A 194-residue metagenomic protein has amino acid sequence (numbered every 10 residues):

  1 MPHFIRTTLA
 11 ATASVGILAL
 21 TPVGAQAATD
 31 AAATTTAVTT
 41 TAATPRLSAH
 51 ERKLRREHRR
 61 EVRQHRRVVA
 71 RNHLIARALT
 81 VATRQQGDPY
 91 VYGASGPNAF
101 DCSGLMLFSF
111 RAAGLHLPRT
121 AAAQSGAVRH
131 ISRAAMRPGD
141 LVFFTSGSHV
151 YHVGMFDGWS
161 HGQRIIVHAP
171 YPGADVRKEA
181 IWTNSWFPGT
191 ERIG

Functional and structural regions predicted by a protein language model:
P2-L9, L20-A33, T40-H50, R129 (+1 more regions): Aromatic- and glycine-rich peptidoglycan recognition patches
S14-V15, A25: Cleavable N-terminal signal peptides
A33-N72: Intrinsically disordered, low-complexity, charge-biased segments
V68-V69, L74-R77, T120-A123: Hydrophobic, well-ordered secondary-structure segments that either form specific early membrane-associated helices used
I75-Q86, N184, P188: Surface-exposed, glycine-biased beta-strand/turn segments
R84, D88-P138: Catalytic cysteine-centered active-site loop
L115-R177: ...with weaker cross-activation on analogous glycine-rich loops/strands in unrelated enzymes
